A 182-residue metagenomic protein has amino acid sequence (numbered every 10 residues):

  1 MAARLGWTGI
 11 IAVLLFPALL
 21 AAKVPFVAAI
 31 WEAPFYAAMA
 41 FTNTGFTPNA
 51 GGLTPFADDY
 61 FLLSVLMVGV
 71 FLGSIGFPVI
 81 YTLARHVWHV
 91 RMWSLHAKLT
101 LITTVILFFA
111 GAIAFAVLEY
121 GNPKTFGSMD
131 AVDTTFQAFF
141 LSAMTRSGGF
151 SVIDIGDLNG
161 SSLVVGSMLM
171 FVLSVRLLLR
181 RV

Functional and structural regions predicted by a protein language model:
M1-V182: Membrane-proximal intracellular helices of multi-pass ion channels
